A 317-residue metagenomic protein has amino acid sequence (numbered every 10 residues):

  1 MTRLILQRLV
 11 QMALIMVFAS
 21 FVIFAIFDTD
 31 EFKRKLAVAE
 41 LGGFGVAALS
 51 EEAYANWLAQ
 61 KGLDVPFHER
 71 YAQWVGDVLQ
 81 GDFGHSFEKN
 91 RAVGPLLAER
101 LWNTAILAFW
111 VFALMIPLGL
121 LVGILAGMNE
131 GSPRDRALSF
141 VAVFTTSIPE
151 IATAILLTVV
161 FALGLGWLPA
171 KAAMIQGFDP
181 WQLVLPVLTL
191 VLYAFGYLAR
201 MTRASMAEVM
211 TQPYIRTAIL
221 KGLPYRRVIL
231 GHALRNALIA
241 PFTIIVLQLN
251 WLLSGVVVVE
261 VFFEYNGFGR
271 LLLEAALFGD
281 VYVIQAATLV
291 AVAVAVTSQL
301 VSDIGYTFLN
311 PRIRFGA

Functional and structural regions predicted by a protein language model:
M1-A13: N-terminal Sec/SRP start-transfer signal
T2-L4, L97-R134, E150, I175-A317: Alpha-helical transmembrane segments of integral membrane proteins, especially multi-pass inner/plasma-membrane
Q11, A19, L114-M115, A142 (+3 more regions): Transmembrane alpha-helical core residues of multi-pass small-molecule transporters, especially secondary transporters
I15, A19, I23-D28, A154 (+6 more regions): Juxtamembrane/transmembrane-helix interface segments of polytopic membrane transporters
I15-A72, L165-Q182: Hydrophobic alpha-helical transmembrane segments of membrane transport/permease proteins and related membrane-embedded
V22-K33, A55, G76, F140-P169 (+1 more regions): Membrane-water interface segments at the C-terminal ends of transmembrane alpha-helices in multi-pass inner-membrane
E52, G62, P66-W74, A92 (+5 more regions): Coil-to-alpha-helix initiation sites in intrinsically disordered, low-complexity, charged segments
Q60-L120: An internal, D/E-rich "acidic patch" concept
